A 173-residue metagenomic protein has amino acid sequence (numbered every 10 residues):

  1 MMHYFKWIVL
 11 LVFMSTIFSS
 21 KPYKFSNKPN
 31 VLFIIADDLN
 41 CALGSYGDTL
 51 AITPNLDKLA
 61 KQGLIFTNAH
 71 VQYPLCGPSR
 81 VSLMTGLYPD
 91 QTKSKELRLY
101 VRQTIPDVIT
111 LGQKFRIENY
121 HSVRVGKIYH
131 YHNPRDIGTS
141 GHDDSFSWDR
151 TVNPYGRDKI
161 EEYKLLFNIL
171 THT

Functional and structural regions predicted by a protein language model:
M2-H3, F18-T173: Formylglycine-dependent sulfatase
H3-L10: Sec-dependent signal peptide recognition, specifically the positively charged N-region followed immediately by
L10-S19: Hydrophobic h-region of N-terminal signal peptides that target proteins for export in Gram-negative bacteria
